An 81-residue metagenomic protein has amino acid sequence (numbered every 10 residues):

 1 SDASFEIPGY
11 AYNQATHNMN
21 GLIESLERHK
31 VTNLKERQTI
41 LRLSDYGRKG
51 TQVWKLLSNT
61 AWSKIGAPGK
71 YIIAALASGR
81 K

Functional and structural regions predicted by a protein language model:
S1-D45: Long, charged low-complexity interaction segments
G50-K81: Short, cationic/aromatic linear interface patches that serve as DNA/RNA-contacting surfaces or protein-partner docking
